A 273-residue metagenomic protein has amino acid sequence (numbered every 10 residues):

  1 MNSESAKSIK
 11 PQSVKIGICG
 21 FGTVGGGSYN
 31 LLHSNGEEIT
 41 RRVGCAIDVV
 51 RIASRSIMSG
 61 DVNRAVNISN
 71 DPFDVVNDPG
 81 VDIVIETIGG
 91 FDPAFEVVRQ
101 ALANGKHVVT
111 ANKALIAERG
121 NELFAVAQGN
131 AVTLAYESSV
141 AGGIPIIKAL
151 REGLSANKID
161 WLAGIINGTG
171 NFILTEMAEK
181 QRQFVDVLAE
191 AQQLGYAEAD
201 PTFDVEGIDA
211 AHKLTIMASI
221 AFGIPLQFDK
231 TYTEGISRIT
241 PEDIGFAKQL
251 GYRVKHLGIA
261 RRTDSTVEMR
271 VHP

Functional and structural regions predicted by a protein language model:
N2-N104: N-terminal glycine-/serine-/threonine-rich beta1-alpha1-beta2 phosphate-ribose binding loop of Rossmann-like
C19, T23, G27, I47 (+9 more regions): Conserved active-site and cofactor/substrate-binding residues in soluble primary-metabolism enzymes
V81, I159, G251-Y252: Short, high-confidence coil segments that cap the C-terminus of an alpha-helix and link into the following beta-strand
A94-N104, K113-E152: Rossmann-fold NAD(P)-binding glycine/threonine-rich loop
H107-V109: A short hydrophobic/small-residue beta-strand
E152-M217: Conserved anion/nucleotide-ligand pocket segment
L188-P273: Substrate-binding/catalytic subdomain of NAD(P)-dependent oxidoreductase enzymes
